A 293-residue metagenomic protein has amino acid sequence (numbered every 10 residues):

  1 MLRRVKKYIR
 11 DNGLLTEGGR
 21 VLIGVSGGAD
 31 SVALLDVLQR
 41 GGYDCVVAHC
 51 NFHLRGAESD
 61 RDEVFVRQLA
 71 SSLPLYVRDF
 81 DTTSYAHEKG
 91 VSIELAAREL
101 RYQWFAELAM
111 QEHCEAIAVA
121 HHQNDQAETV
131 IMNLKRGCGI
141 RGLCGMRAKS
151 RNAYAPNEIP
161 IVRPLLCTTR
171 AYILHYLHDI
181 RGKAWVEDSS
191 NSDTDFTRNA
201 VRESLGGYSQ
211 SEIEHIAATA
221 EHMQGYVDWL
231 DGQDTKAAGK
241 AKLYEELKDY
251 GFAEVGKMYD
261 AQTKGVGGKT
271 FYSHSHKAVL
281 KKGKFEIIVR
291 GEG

Functional and structural regions predicted by a protein language model:
M1-N133, A171, H178-D179, A278: ATP-dependent adenylation/nucleotidyltransferase module used to activate substrates
L2-S26, D30, V46-C50, F80 (+4 more regions): AMP-forming adenylation/ATP pyrophosphatase catalytic core
L14-G18, L75, A106, C114 (+5 more regions): Secondary-structure boundary/capping residues
G19, G56, G90, G139-G145 (+1 more regions): Glycine-centered flexibility motif
D60, G90-V91, H175-Y176, A200-V201 (+3 more regions): Surface-exposed beta-strand edges and their flanking turn/coil or helix-capping segments
Y85-K89, T197-N199, V266-G268: Short, solvent-exposed polar/charged micro-motifs at secondary-structure junctions
A116, H122-G256, D260-T263: Flexible helical/loop "lid" subdomain adjacent to adenine-nucleotide binding pockets
